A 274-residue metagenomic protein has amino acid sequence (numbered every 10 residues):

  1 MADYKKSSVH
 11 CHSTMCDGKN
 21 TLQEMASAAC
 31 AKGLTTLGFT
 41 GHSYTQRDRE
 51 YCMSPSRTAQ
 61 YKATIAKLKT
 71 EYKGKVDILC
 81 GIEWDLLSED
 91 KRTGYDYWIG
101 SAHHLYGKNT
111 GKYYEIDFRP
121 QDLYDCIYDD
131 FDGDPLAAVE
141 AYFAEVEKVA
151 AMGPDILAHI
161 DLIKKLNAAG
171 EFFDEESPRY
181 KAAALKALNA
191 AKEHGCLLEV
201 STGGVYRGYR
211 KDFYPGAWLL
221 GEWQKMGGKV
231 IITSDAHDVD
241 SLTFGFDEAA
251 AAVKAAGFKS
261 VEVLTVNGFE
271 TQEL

Functional and structural regions predicted by a protein language model:
M1-L86, K164-P178, T202, Y206 (+4 more regions): An N-terminally biased module of ancient metal coordination in phosphate/nucleic-acid-related enzymes
H10, A29, I65, W98 (+4 more regions): Conserved, mostly hydrophobic/aromatic
C30, K91, A150-A151, Q224 (+1 more regions): Non-catalytic positions within long, well-ordered alpha-helices that form the structural scaffold/packing of enzyme
L37-F39, W98, L157, L198 (+1 more regions): Hydrophobic residues within beta-strands of alpha/beta enzymes
Y51, P55-E193: Extended substrate/RNA-proximal surfaces in nucleic-acid metabolism proteins
L86-T93, A169-E171, Y209-E222, F246: Distinct, well-ordered alpha-helical segments
P178-L242: Active-site-adjacent C-terminal substructures of enzyme catalytic domains
